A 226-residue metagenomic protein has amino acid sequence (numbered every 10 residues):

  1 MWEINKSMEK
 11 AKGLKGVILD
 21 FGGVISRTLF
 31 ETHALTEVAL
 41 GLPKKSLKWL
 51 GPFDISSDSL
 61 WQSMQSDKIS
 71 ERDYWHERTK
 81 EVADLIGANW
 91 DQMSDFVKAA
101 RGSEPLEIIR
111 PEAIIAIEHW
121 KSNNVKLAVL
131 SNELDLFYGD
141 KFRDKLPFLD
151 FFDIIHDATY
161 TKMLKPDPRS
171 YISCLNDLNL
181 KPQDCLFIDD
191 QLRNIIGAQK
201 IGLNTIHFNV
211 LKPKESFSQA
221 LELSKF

Functional and structural regions predicted by a protein language model:
W2-L19, L130, L134-F226: Asp-based, Mg2+/Mn2+-dependent phosphohydrolase catalytic module
W2-S56, K200-I201, K212-E215: Active-site neighborhood of HAD-like aspartate-dependent phosphohydrolases
T32-L35, E112-H119, G197, I201: A short acidic, amphipathic alpha-helical/loop segment
H33-T36, Y74-T79, V97-R101, F137-F142: Hydrophobic alpha-helical core bundles mediating ligand binding, dimerization, or RNAP-core interactions
L40-F53, A83-A99, F226: Short, surface-exposed acidic
W61-V97: A metal-dependent, Asp-based hydrolase signature
G87-A128, P168: Short, acidic loop-to-helix structural element flanking the phosphoryl-transfer center in phosphate-processing enzymes
